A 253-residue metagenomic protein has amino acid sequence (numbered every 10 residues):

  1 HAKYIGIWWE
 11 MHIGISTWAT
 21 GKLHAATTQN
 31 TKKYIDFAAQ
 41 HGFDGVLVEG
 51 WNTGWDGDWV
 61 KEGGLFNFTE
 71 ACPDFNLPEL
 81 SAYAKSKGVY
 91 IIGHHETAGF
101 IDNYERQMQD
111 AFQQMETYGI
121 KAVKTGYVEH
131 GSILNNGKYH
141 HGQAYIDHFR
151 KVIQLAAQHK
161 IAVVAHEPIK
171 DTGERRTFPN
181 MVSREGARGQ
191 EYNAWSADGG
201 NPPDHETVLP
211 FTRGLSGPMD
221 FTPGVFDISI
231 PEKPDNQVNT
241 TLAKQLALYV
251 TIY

Functional and structural regions predicted by a protein language model:
H1-K87, H95: Conserved structural scaffold segments of CAZyme catalytic domains across common CAZy folds
A2, R175, P218, K244-Q245: Alpha-helix initiation and N-capping motif
Y4-G6, D220, V250: Generic structural signal for residues positioned in beta-strands
G14-A26, G137-Y139, I230-V238: Low-complexity, polar-biased intrinsically disordered regions enriched in Pro/Ser/Thr/Gly
G50-P231: Aromatic- and carboxylate-enriched substrate-binding clefts and catalytic-loop regions of carbohydrate-active enzymes
S229-Y253: Glycine-rich, aromatic-lined ligand/substrate-binding cores of catalytic and carbohydrate-binding domains
